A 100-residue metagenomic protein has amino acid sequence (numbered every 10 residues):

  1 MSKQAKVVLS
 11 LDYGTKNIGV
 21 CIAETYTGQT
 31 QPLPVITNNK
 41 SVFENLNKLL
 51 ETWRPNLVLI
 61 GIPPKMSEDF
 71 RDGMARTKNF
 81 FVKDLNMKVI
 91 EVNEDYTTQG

Functional and structural regions predicted by a protein language model:
S2-L11, T15-G100: Phosphate- and other anionic-substrate recognition elements at nucleic-acid/protein interfaces
